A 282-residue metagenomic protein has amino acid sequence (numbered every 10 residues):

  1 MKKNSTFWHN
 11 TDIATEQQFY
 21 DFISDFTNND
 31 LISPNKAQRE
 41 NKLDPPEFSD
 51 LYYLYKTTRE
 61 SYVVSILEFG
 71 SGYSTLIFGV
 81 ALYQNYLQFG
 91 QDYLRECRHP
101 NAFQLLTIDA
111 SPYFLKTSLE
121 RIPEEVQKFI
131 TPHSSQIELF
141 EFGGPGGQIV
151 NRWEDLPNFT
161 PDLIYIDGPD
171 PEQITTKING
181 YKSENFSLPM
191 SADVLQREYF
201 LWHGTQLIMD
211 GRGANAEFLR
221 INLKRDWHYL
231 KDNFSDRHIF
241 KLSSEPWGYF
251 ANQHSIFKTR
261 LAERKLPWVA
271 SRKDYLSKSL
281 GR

Functional and structural regions predicted by a protein language model:
M1-Q17: N-terminal auxiliary segments of SAM/dcSAM-dependent transferases
E16-Y62, L76: Class I SAM-dependent methyltransferase Rossmann-like catalytic core, especially the SAM/SAH-binding loop
Y62-G72: Conserved class I S-adenosyl-L-methionine
V63, T160-D162: Local beta-strand N-terminus motif with an aromatic residue
Y86, N101-F103, L201-T205: A short helix->loop->beta-strand "cap" motif at the edges of active sites that frequently abuts
F89-C97, N101-D109: Conserved SAM-binding motif I beta-strand of class I
S111-T160: S-adenosyl-L-methionine
P169-R282: C-terminal substrate-binding/active-site "lid" region of AdoMet-derived donor-dependent transferases
